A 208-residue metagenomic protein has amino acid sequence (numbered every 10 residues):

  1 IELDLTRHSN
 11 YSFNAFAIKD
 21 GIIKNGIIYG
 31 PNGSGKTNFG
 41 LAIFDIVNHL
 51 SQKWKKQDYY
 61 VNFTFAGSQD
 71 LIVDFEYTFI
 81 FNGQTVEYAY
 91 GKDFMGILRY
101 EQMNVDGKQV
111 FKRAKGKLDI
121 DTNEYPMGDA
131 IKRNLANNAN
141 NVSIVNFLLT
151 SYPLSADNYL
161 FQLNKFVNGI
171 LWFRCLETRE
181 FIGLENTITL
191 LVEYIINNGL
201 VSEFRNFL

Functional and structural regions predicted by a protein language model:
I1-F44: Pre-Walker A-like glycine/lysine-rich segment at the N-terminus of P-loop NTPase domains
I1-H8, Y77, Y88, R205: Short intrinsically disordered, low-complexity coil segments enriched in acidic
L3, F16, Q52-K53, Y59 (+1 more regions): A generic "cationic amphipathic patch" detector
K19-I22, N32-T37, D58-Y59, G107-Q109 (+1 more regions): Short C-terminal domain-edge/linker segments immediately following a structured domain
G21, I27, G40-M95: Conserved P-loop NTP-binding catalytic core
K24-Y29, T37-L41, F65, F111-G116 (+1 more regions): Low-complexity, flexible helical/coil segments
E87, G91-L208: Electropositive, glycine-dotted interaction segments that contact anionic polymers or phosphate-rich ligands
